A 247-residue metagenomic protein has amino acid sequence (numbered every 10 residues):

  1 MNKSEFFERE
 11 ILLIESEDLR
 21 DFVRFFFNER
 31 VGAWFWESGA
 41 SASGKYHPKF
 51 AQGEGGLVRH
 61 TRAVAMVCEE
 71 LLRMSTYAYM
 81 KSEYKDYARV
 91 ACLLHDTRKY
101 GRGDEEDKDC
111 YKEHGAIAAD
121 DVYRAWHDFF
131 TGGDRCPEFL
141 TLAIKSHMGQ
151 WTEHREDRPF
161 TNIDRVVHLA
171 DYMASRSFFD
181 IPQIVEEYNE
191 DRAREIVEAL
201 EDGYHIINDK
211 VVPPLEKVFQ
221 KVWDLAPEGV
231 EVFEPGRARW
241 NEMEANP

Functional and structural regions predicted by a protein language model:
M1-F25, Q52-R59, A63-D86, L94 (+2 more regions): Divalent metal-dependent phosphate-bond-processing catalytic cores, especially two-metal-ion Mg2+/Mn2+ enzymes that act
F25-A33, A40-S41, A91, A143-H147: Short acidic/histidine-centered micro-motifs embedded in hydrophobic/aromatic stretches that mark compact functional
E29-H60: Active-site flanking loop/helix segments enriched in acidic
